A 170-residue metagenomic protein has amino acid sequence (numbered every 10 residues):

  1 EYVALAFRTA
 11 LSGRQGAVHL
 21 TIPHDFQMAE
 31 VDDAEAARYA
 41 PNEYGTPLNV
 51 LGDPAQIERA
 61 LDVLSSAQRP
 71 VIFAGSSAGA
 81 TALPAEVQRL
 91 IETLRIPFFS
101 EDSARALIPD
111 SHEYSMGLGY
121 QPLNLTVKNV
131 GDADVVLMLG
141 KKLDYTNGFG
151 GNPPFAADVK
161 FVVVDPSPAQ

Functional and structural regions predicted by a protein language model:
E1, L48, A104-Q170: Glycine-rich, acidic loop regions that bind phosphate or pyrophosphate groups
L5, T9-S66: Conformationally flexible catalytic loops at phosphate/diphosphate-handling active centers
S12, L64, L90, P153-F155: A generic structural signal for short, solvent-exposed coil/turn residues that cap or connect secondary-structure
H19-P23, F73-G75, M138-G140, D165: Short beta-strand segments
T21, I96-D102, V162-D165: Short internal beta-strands
P23-D25, S77, S103-A104, P166-P168: Short, ordered loop/turn segments at secondary-structure junctions
A29-D32, T81-P84, P109-D110, T146-G150: Short glycine-/acidic-enriched loop or helix-start segments at secondary-structure transitions that form or flank
R38, G52-D53, R59-V136: Anionic-ligand anchoring segments at beta-strand to alpha-helix junctions in alpha/beta enzyme folds, i.e., glycine
